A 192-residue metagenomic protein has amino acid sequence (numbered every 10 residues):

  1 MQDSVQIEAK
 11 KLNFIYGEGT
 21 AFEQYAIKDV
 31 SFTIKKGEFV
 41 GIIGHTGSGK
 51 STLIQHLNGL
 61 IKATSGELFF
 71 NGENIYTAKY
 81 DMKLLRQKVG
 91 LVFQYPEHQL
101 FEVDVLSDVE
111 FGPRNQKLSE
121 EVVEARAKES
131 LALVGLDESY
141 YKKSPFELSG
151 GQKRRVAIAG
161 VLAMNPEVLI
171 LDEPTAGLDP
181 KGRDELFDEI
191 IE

Functional and structural regions predicted by a protein language model:
I43-H45: The feature captures the beta-strand-to-loop junction immediately N-terminal to the Walker
N58: Helix-to-loop junction immediately C-terminal to a conserved catalytic motif
E67-L84: ABC ATPase NBD Q-loop/coupling interface
E121-S139: Conserved ABC ATPase "signature" region
S144-L148, Q152: Conserved ABC ATPase signature
N165: Conserved catalytic motifs of ABC-family nucleotide-binding domains
L169-D172: Catalytic Walker B motif of ABC-type/P-loop ATPase nucleotide-binding domains
